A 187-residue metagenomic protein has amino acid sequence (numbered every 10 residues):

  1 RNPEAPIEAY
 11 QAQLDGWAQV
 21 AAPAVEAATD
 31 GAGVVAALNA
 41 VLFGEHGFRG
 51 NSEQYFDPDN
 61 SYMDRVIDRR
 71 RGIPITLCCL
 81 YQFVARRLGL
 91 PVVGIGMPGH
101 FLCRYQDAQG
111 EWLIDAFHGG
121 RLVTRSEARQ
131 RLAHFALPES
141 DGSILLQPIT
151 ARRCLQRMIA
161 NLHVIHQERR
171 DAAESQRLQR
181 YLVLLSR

Functional and structural regions predicted by a protein language model:
R1-R187: A structural boundary/capping signal
